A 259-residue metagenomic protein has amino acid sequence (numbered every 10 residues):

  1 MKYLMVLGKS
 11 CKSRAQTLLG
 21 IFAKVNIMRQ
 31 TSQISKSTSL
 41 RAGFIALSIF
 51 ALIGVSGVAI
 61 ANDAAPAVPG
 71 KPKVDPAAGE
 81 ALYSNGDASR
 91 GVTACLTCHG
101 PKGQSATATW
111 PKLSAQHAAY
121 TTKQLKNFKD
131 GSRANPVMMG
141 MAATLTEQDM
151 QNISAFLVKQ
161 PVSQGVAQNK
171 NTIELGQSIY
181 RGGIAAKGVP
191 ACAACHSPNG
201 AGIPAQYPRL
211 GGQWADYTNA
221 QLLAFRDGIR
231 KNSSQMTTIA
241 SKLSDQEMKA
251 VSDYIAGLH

Functional and structural regions predicted by a protein language model:
M1-P76, K126, Q246, A256-H259: N-terminal export/targeting leaders of redox proteins
N62-G91, K159-A185: Electrostatic cytochrome c docking/interface patches
V74-D130: The feature marks the first
D75-A78, A94, H117, Q124 (+6 more regions): Stable alpha-helical elements in mature extracytoplasmic
E80-L96, A118, R181-A193, A205-A220: Sequence context surrounding c-type heme c attachment/ligation sites in exported
V92-P101, I153, V189-P198, V251: The canonical Cys-X-X-Cys-His
T97, A106-S114, N127-Q168, P204-R209 (+1 more regions): Axial heme c-ligation environment in periplasmic c-type cytochrome domains
